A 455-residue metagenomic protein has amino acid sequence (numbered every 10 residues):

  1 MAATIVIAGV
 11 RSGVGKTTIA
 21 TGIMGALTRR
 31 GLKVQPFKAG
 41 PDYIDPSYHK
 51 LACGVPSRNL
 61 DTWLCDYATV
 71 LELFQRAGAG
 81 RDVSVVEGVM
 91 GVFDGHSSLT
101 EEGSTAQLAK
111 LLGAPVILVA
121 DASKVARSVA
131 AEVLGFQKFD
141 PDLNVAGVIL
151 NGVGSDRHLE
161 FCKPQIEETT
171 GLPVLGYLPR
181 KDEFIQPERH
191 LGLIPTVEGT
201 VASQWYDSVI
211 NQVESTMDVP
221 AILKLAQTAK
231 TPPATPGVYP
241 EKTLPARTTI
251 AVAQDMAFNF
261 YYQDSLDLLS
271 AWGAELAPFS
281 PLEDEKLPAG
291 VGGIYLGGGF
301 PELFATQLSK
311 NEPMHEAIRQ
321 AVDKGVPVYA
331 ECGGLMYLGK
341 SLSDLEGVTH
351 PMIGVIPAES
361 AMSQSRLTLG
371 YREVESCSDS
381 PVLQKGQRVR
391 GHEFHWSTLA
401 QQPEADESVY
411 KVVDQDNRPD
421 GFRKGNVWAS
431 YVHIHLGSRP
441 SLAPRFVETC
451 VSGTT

Functional and structural regions predicted by a protein language model:
M1-A3, T243-T249: A short, charged/proline- and glycine-enriched loop that marks the coil->beta-strand transition at the N-terminal
A2-T18, M24-L112, V116, A120-G147 (+1 more regions): ATP-dependent carboxylate-amine ligase catalytic core
V6, V85-E87, I117, I149 (+3 more regions): Structural motif
A109, T243-A246, F258-S270, E275 (+2 more regions): C-terminal and late-domain segments of enzyme folds
A114, L172, D323-P327: A short helix->loop->beta-strand "cap" motif at the edges of active sites that frequently abuts
A126-K242: Internal gly/pro-rich beta-alpha loop/helix module that stabilizes soluble enzyme cofactors or their anionic handles
A246-D323: Phosphate-binding active sites in nucleotide-utilizing proteins
P301-P381: Cysteine-nucleophile active-site neighborhood
